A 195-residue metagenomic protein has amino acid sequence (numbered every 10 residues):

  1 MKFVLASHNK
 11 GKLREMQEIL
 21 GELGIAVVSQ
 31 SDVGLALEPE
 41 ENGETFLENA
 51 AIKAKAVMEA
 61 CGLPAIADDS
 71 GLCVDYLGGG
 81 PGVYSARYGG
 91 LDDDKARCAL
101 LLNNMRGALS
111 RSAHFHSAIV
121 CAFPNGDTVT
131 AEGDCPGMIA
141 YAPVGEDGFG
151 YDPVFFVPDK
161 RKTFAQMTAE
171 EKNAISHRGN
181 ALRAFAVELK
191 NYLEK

Functional and structural regions predicted by a protein language model:
K2-V4, G11-K195: Anionic-ligand binding patches
